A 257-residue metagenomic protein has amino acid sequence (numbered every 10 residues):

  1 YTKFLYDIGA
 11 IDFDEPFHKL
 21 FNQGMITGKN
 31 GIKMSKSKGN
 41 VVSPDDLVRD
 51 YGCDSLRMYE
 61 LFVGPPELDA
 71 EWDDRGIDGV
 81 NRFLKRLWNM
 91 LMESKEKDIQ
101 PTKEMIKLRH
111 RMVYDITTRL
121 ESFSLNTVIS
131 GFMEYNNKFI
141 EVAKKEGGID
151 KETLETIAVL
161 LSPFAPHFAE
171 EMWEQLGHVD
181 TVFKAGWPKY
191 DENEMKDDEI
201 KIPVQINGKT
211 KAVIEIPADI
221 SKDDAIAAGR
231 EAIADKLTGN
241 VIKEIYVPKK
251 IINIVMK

Functional and structural regions predicted by a protein language model:
Y1-G9: Alpha-helical support elements that line or immediately flank enzyme active sites and cofactor-binding pockets
A10-F17, D46-E215, I245-K249: Helix-rich, typically C-terminal accessory recognition domains appended to large enzymatic cores
K38, E215-P217, M256: Short clusters of small/polar residues that mark proteolytic maturation junctions
I214, A218-L237: A short, contiguous, amphipathic alpha-helix enriched in charged residues
L237-K257: Cysteine/selenocysteine-centered motifs that mediate thiol-based redox chemistry or coordinate metal-sulfur cofactors
